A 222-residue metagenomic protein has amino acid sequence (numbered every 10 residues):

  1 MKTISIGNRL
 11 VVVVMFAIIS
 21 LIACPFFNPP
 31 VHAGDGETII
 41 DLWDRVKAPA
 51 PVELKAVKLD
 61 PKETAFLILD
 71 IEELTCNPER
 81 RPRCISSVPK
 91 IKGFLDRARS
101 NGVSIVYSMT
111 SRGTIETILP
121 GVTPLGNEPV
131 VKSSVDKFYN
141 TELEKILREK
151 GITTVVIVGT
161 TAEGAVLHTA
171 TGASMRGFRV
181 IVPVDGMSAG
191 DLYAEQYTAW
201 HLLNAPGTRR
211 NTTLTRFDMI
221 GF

Functional and structural regions predicted by a protein language model:
K2-M15: Bacterial N-terminal signal peptides that target proteins for export
V13-P25: Bacterial N-terminal signal peptides
F26-A65, R112-F222: Active-site-adjacent betaalpha module
E37-R45, C76-I85: Acidic/histidine-rich helix-loop elements that form or flank divalent-metal/phosphate-binding sites at the catalytic
L67-P78: Acidic/histidine-rich, surface-exposed loop or edge segments in extracytoplasmic proteins
T75, L95-G102, K150, P206: Sec/Tat-exported extracytoplasmic proteins
R80-A98, G102-M109: A short alpha/beta connector and helix-capping loop motif
